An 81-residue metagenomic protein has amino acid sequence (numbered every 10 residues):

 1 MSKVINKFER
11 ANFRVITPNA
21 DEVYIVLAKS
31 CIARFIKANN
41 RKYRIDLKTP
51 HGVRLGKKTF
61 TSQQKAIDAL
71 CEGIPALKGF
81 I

Functional and structural regions predicted by a protein language model:
M1-A28, K57-K58: Negatively charged, low-complexity tracts enriched in Asp/Glu with abundant Ser/Thr
M1-K3, P75-I81: Short intrinsically disordered terminal tails
K7, P18-N19, A38, L47 (+2 more regions): Serine/threonine-rich, low-complexity intrinsically disordered segments
A11-R14, G73, F80: Surface-exposed polar/charged interaction patches
S30-L55: Short aromatic-glycine-(Arg/Gly/Cys) micro-motifs in beta-strand/loop hairpins
K37-K42, F60-A66: A short, sequence-level motif marking secondary-structure junctions
P50-G52, T61-L77: A short, charged, amphipathic alpha-helix used as a generic interaction element across diverse proteins
